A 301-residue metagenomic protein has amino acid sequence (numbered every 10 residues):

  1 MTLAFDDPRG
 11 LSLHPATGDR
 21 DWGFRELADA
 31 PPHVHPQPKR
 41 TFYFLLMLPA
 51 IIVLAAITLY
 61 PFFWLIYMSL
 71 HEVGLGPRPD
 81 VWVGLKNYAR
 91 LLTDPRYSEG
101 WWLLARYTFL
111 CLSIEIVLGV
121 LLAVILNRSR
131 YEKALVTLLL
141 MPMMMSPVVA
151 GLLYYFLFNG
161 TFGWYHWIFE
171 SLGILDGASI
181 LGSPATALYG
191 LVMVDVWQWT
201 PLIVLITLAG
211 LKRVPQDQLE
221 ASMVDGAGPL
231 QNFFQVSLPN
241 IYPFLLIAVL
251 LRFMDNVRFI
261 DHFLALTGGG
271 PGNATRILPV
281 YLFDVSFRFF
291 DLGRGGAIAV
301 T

Functional and structural regions predicted by a protein language model:
M1-M47, R130-L135: Transmembrane alpha-helical segments of polytopic membrane transport and secretion proteins
K39-T301: A structural signal for multi-pass alpha-helical bundles of membrane permease subunits that mediate small-molecule
